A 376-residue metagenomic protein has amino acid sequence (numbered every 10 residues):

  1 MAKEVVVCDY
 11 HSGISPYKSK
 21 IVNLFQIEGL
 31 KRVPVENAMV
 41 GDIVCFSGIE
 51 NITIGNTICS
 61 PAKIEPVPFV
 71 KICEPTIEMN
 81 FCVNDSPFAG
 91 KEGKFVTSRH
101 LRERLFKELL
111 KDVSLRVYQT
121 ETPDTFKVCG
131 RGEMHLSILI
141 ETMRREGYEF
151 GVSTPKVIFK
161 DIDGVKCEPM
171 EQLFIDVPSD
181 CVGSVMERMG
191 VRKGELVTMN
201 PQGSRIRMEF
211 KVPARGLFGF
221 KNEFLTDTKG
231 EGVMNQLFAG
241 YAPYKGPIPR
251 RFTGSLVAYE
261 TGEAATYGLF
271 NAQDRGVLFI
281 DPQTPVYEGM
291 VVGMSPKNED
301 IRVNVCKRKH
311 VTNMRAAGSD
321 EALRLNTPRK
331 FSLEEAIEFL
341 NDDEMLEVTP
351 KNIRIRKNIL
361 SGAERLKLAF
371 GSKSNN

Functional and structural regions predicted by a protein language model:
M1-M79, A89-K91, T253, G262-T312 (+2 more regions): Conserved nucleotide-binding/hydrolysis modules and their immediate coupling elements across P-loop/ASCE NTPase motors
S12-I27, V35-M39, P66-N84, D112-T125 (+6 more regions): Interdomain boundary/hinge elements
G41, G55, F81, G132 (+5 more regions): Residue-level signature of catalytic and energy-coupling elements of molecular machines, predominantly ATP/GTP-dependent
E50-N51, G130-L136, S179-V182, K211-F218: Helix N-cap motif at beta-to-alpha junctions
N56-C59, K127, E133-E149, V185-M186 (+3 more regions): Charge-rich, low-aromatic oligomerization/scaffolding segments with amphipathic character
C82-T97, L173-C181: Short, surface-exposed ligand-recognition loops at beta-strand->loop->(often short) alpha-helix junctions that present
S86-L109, A322, N326: A short, contiguous, amphipathic alpha-helix enriched in charged residues
T97-P123, G276: Gly/Ser-centered flexible loop/linker motifs
